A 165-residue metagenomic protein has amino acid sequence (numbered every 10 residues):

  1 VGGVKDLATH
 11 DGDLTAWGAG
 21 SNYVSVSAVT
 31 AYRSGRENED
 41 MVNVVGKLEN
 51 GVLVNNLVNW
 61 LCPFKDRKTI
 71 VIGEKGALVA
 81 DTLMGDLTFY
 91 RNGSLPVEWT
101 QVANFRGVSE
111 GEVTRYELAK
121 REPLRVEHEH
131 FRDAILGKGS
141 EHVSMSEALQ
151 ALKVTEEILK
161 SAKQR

Functional and structural regions predicted by a protein language model:
V1-F64, I70, M84, S146: Rossmann-like dinucleotide-binding domain that binds NAD(P)(H)
D11-T15, R125-E129, T155-E156: A general structural signal for well-ordered alpha-helical segments in protein cores
G18-S21, E74-L78, I158-S161: Phosphate/oxyanion-binding loops and surfaces in catalytic or ligand/nucleic-acid-binding neighborhoods
N43-V44, W99, L159-A162: Short alpha-helix boundary/capping motifs
E49, H130-R165: C-terminal helix-rich "cap/oligomerization" subdomain common to oxidoreductases
E74-S146: C-terminal glycine/acidic-rich active-site capping loop/insertion
